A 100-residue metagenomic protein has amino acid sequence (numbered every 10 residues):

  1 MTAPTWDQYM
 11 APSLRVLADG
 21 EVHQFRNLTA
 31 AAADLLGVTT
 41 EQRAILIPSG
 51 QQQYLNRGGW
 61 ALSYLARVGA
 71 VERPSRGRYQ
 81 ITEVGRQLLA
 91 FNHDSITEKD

Functional and structural regions predicted by a protein language model:
T2-P4, A33-G59: Short, positively charged loop/turn segments that connect secondary-structure elements
M10-R15: Hydrophobic residues on short alpha-helical segments
L17-N27: Short capping segments at the starts of secondary-structure elements
A30: Alpha-helical residues within the helix-turn-helix
L62-S63: Short, hydrophobic-biased segments on the C-terminal half of alpha helices that form "recognition helices"
A66-R76: A short, conserved structural fragment
G77-T82: Minor-groove-contacting beta-hairpin "wing" of winged helix-turn-helix DNA-binding domains
V84-D100: Short, amphipathic alpha-helical interaction segments positioned at domain boundaries
